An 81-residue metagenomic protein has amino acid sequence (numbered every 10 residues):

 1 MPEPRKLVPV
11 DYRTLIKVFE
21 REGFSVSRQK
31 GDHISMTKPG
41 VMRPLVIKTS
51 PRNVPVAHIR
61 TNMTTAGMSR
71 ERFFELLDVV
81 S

Functional and structural regions predicted by a protein language model:
M1-R28: N-terminal first-folded block
E3, R43, F73: Glycine-rich, flexible loop/turn motifs
R5, T49, M63: Short, flexible active-site loop motifs that bind/organize anionic cofactors or intermediates
S25-I59: A short, structured beta-strand/loop element
N53-S81: C-terminal structural segments of small proteins and small subunits
